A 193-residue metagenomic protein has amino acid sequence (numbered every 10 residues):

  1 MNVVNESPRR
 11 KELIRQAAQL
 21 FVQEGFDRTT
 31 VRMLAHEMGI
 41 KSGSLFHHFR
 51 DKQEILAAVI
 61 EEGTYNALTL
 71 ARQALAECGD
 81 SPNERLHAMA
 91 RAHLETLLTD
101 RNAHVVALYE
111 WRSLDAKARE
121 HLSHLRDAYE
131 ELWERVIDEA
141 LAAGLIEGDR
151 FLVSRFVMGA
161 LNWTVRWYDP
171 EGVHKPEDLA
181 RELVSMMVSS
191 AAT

Functional and structural regions predicted by a protein language model:
R10-K11, V31, Q53, A57 (+6 more regions): Short, structured helix-loop boundary elements
E12, Q16, L20-E54, A58: Helix-turn-helix
Q23-E24, C78, D100, A143: Short coil/turn segments at alpha/beta junctions that flank glycine-rich nucleotide-binding fingerprints
F26-D27, I146, H174: Conserved hydrophobic residue
A58, Q73-N102, V153-V157: Hydrophobic alpha-helical connector segments
E62-R72, K117-A142, F151-R155, D178-R181: Amphipathic alpha-helical packing segments from all-alpha helical-bundle domains
A92-E95, T99, E130-E139, M158-A160 (+1 more regions): C-terminal peripheral helix-coil segments that are non-catalytic and often amphipathic
L98-K117, R166: Amphipathic alpha-helical segments used for helix-helix packing
